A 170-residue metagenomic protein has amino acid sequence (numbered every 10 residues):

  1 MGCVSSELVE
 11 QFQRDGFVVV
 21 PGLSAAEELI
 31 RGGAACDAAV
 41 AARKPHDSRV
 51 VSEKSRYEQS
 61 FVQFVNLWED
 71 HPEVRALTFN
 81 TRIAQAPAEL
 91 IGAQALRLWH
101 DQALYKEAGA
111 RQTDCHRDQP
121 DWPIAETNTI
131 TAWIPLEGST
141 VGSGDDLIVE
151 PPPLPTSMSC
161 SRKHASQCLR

Functional and structural regions predicted by a protein language model:
M1-D15, P21-R117, D121-I124: Non-heme Fe(II)-dependent double-stranded beta-helix
V19, D114, T131, P135 (+1 more regions): Conserved beta-strand segments that form the floor/walls of ligand-binding pockets within enzyme and binding domains
G22-A26, E137, S157: Conserved short loop/turn motifs at secondary-structure junctions
E27, T127-T129, S161: Single-residue recognition of alpha-helix boundary sites
D37, T131, A165: Glycine-rich, phosphate-binding/catalytic loops in enzymes
D101, I130, G144: Change "...and in nucleic-acid phosphodiester-cleaving endonucleases..." to "...and in nucleic-acid processing enzymes
H116, P123-V141: Short, conserved beta-strand element in jelly-roll/cupin
S139-R170: Double-stranded beta-helix
